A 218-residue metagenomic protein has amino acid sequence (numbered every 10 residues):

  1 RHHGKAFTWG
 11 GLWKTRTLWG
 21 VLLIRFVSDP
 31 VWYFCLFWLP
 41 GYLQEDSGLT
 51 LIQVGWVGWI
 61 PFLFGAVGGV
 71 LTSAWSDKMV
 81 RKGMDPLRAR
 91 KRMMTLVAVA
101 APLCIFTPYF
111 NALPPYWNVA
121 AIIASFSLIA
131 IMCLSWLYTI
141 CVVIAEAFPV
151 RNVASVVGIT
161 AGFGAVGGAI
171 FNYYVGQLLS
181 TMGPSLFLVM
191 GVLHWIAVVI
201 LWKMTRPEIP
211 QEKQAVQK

Functional and structural regions predicted by a protein language model:
R1-G10, P210-Q217: Flexible cytoplasmic inter-helical loops of multi-pass small-molecule transporters
T15-S73, M132-C141, G168-N172: Extracytoplasmic gate region of multi-pass secondary transporters
L43-Q44, W75-S76, V80, V175-M182: Interfacial helix-cap and linker-helix signal at transmembrane-aqueous boundaries of multi-pass secondary transporters
G48-F64, A89-K91, A120-A124, S155-G158: Loop-to-transmembrane helix entry
T50, A89-R92, Y174-L193: A membrane-interface helix-boundary motif in multi-pass transporters
G69, A145-M182: A late C-terminal transmembrane helix in Major Facilitator Superfamily
L87-V143: C-terminal transmembrane helical hairpin of 12-TM major facilitator-type secondary transporters
C104-A112, M190-K218: Multi-pass alpha-helical transporter architecture, strongest for 12-TM Major Facilitator/SLC carriers used
